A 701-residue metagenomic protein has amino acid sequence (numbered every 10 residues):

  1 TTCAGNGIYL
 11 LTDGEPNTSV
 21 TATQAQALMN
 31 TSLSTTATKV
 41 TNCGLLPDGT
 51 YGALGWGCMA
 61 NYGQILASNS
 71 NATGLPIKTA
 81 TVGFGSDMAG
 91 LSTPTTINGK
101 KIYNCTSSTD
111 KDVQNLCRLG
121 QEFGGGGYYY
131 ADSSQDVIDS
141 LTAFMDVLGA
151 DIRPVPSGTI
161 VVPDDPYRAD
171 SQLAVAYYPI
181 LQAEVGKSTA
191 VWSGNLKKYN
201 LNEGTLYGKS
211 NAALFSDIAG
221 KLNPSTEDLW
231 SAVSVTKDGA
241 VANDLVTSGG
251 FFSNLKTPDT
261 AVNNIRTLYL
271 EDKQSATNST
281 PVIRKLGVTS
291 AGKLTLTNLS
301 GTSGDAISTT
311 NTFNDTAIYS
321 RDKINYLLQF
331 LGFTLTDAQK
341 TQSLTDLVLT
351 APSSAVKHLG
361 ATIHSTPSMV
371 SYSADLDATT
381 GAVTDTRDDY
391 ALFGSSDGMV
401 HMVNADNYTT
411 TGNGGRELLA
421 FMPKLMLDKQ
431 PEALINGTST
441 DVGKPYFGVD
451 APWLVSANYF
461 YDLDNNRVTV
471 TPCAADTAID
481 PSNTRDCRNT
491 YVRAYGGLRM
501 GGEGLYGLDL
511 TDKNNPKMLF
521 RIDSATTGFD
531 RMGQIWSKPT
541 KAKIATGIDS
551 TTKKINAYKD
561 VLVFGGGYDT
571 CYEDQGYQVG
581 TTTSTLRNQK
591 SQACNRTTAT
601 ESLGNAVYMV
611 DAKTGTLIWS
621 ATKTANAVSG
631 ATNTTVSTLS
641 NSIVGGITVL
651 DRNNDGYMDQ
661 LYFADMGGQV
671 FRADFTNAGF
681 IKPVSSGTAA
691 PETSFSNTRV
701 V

Functional and structural regions predicted by a protein language model:
T1-V701: A fold-level detector for beta-propeller and closely related beta-sheet-rich head/sensor domains
